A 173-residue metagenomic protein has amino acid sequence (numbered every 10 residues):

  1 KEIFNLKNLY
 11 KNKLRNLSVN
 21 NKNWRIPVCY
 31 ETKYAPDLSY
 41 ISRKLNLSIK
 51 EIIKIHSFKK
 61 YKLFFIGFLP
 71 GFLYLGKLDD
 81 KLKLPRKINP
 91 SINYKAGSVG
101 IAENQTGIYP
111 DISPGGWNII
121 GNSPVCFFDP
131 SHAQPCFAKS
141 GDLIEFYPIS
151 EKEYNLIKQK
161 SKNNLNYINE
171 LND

Functional and structural regions predicted by a protein language model:
K1-D173: Glycine-rich active-site loops that engage anionic ligands at enzyme catalytic sites
